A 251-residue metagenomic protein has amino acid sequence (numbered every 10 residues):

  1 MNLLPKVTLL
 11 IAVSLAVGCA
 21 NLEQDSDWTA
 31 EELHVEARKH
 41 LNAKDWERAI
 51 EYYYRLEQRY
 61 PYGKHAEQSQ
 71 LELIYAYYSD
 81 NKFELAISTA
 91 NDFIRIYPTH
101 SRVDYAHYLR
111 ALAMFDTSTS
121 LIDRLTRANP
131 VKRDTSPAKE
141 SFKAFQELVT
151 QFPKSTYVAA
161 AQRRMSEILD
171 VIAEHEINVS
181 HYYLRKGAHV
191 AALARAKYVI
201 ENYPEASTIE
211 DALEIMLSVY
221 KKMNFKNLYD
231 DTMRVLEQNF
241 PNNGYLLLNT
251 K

Functional and structural regions predicted by a protein language model:
M1-C19: Sec-dependent bacterial lipoprotein signal peptides
C19-K251: Acidic, polar-rich low-complexity tracts and alpha-helical solenoid repeat scaffolds
